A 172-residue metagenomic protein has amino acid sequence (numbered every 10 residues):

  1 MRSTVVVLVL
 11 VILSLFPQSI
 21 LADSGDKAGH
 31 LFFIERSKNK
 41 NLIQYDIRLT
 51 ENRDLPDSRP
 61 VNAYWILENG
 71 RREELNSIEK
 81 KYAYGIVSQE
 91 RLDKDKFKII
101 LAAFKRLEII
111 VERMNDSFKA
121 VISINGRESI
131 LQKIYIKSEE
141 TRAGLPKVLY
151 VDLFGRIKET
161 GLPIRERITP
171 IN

Functional and structural regions predicted by a protein language model:
M1-G25: Bacterial Sec-dependent N-terminal signal peptides
I12, I34-R36, R165-E166: Generic N-terminal leader/processing signal
S19-E79: N-terminal export/targeting and maturation segments
L21-D26, V87-K94, I136-L149: Short, surface-exposed loop and linker segments with low hydrophobicity and enrichment for Pro/Ser/Thr
N41-E51, S88, L107-E112, I130-K137: Broad, structure-driven detector of short, well-ordered beta-strand segments within folded domains
W65-I130: Mature extracytoplasmic domains of secretory-pathway proteins
I110-N172: Extracytoplasmic electrostatic interaction patches
